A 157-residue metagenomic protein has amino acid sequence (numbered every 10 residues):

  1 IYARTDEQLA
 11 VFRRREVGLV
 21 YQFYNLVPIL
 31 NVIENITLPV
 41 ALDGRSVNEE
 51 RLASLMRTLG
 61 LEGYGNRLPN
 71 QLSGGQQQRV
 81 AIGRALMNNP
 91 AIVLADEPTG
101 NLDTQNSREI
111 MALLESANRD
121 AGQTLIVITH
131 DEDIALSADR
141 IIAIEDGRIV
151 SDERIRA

Functional and structural regions predicted by a protein language model:
I1-I144: ABC family nucleotide-binding domain
I141-E153: H-loop (His-switch) and adjacent beta-strand-loop-beta switch element of ABC-type ATPase nucleotide-binding domains
R156-A157: ABC ATPase nucleotide-binding domains
